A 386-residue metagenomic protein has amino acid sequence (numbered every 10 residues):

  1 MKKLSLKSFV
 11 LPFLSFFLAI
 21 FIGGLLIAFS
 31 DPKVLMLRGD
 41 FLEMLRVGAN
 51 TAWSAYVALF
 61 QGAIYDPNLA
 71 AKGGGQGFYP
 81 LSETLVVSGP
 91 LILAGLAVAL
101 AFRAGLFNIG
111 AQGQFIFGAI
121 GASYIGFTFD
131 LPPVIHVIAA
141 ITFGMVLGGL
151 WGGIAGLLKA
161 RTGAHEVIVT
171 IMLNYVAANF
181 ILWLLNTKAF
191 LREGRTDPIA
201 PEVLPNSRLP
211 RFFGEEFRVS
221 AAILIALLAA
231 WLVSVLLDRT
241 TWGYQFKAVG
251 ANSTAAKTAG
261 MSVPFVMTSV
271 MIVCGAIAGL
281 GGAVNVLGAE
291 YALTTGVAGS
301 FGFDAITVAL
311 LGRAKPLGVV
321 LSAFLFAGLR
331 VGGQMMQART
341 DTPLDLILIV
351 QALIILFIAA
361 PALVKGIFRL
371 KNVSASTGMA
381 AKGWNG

Functional and structural regions predicted by a protein language model:
M1-A19, G24-S30, W231, A251 (+2 more regions): Cytosolic-side transmembrane-helix boundaries in multi-pass membrane proteins
K2-V10, F102-G110, L131-I199, V235 (+3 more regions): Short loop segments and helix-boundary regions at transmembrane helix junctions of multi-pass inner-membrane proteins
G24-P67, A189-I199: Interfacial/capping segments of alpha-helical transmembrane domains
I27-A28, P32, W53-F129, V146-A164 (+4 more regions): Single transmembrane alpha-helix segments in multi-pass membrane proteins
A58, N174-R239, V373, T377-N385: Transmembrane helix-bundle core of multi-pass membrane transporters and related energy-transducing complexes
E166-V167, D197-P198, V203, R218-I225 (+4 more regions): Loop-to-transmembrane alpha-helix initiation sites
E216-A292, P316-L317, L321: Helix-loop-helix "hairpin" substructures at the membrane interface of multi-pass membrane proteins
I272-A352: Transmembrane alpha-helical segments in multi-pass inner-membrane proteins
